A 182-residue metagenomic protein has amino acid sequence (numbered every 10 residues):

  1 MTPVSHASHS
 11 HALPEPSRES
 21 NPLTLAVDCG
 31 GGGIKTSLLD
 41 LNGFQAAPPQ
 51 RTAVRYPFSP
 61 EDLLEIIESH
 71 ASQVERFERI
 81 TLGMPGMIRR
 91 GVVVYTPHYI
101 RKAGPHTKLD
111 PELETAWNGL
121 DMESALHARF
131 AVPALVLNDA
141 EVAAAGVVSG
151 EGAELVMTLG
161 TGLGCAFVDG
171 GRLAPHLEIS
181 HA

Functional and structural regions predicted by a protein language model:
M1-H9: N-terminal acidic, proline/glycine-rich, low-complexity intrinsically disordered segments
T2, L13-E65, R172-A182: Short glycine-rich, Thr/Ser-proximal phosphate-binding strand/loop in the N-terminal lobe of ATP-dependent enzymes
R18-E19, Q73-R76, S149-E151: Glycine-rich phosphate-binding loop signature in dinucleotide/nucleotide-binding domains
S20-P22, I34, A131-V132, G150-E154 (+1 more regions): Short coil/turn connectors at secondary-structure junctions
P22-D28, F77-T81, E154-T158, G164: Short glycine-aspartate micro-motif
I34-L38, G86, A145, L163-D169: Short beta-strand scaffold segments in enzyme catalytic cores
R55-Y56, P60-E65, E78-R79, I88-V147 (+1 more regions): Glycine-rich phosphate-binding loop and adjoining helix at the ATP-binding site of ATP-dependent phosphoryl-transfer
K108, A153-A182: Glycine-rich phosphate-binding loop of actin/hexokinase-like ATP-binding domains
